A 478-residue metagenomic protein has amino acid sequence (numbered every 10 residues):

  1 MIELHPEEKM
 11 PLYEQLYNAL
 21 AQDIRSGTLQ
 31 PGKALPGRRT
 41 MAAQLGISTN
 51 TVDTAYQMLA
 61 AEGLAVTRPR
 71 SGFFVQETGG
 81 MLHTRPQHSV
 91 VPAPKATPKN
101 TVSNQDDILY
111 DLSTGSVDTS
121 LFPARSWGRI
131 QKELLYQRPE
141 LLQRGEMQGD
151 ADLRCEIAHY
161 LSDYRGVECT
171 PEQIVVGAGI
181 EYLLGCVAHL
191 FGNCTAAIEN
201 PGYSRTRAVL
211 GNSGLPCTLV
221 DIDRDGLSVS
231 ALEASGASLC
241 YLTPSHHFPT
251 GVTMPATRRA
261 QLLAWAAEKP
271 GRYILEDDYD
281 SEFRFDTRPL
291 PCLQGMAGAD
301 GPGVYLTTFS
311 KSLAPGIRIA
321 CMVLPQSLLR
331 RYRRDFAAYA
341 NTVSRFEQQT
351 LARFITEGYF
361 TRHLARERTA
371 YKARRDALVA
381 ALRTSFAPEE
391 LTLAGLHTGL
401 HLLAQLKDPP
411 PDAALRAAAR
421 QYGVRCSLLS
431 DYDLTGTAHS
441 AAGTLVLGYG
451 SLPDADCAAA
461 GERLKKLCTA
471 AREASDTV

Functional and structural regions predicted by a protein language model:
M1-K132, P139-L142, S327-L328, R333 (+9 more regions): N-terminal basic, amphipathic alpha-helical segments
R70, M296-R331: Active-site PLP attachment segment
V117, S245-H247, K311: Short glycine-rich anion-binding loops that position phosphate/pyrophosphate groups of nucleotides and phosphorylated
Q131, R138-G271, E282, R288-A299 (+3 more regions): Conserved core of the PLP fold type I
I157, C321, Q349-E357: Helix-loop "lid/cap" segments that line or gate small-molecule binding pockets
D277-D278: Walker B catalytic acidic pair
